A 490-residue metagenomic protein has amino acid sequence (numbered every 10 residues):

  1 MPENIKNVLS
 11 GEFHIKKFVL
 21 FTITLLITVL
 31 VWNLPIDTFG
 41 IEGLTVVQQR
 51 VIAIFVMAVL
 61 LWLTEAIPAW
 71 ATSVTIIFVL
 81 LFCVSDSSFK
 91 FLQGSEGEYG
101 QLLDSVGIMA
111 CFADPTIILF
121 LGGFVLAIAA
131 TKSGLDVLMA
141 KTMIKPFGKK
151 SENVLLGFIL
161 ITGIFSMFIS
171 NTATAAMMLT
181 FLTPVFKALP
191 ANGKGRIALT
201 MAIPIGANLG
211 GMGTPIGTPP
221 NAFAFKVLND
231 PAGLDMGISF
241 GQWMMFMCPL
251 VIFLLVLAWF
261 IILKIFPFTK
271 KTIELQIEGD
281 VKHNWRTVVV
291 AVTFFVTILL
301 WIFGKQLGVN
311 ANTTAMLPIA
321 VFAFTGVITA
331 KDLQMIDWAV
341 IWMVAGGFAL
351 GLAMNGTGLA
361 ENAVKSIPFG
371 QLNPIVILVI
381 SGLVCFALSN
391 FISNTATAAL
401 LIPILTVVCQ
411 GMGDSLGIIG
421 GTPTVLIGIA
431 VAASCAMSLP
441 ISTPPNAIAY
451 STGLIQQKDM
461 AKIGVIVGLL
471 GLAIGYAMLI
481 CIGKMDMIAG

Functional and structural regions predicted by a protein language model:
P2-F39, L126, K132-L135, A191-A224 (+3 more regions): Juxtamembrane and boundary regions of transmembrane helices in multi-pass small-molecule transporters and channels
V8, A71, T75-G193, A339-V340 (+1 more regions): Membrane-embedded alpha-helical segments and adjacent helix-loop junctions characteristic of multi-pass solute
F18, T22, V51-I52, V74 (+12 more regions): Hydrophobic alpha-helical transmembrane segments
T22-L26, I52, V56-V59, F78 (+16 more regions): Generic alpha-helical transmembrane segments of integral inner-membrane proteins, especially permease/transport modules
E42-I52, A113-G122, N171-A175, C248-L254 (+3 more regions): Structural signature of hydrophobic alpha-helical transmembrane segments
E42-T45, M57-T75, L81, S85 (+5 more regions): Flexible hinge motifs at transmembrane-helix junctions and intramembrane kinks/re-entrant loops in multi-pass membrane
L60-P68, I161-S170, P204-I216, L300-Q306 (+2 more regions): Transmembrane alpha-helix interface/packing and boundary motifs in multi-pass membrane proteins, characterized by
T172-F186, T200, G213-P231, I319 (+4 more regions): Re-entrant/interfacial helical elements at transmembrane boundaries that shape and gate the permeation pathway
